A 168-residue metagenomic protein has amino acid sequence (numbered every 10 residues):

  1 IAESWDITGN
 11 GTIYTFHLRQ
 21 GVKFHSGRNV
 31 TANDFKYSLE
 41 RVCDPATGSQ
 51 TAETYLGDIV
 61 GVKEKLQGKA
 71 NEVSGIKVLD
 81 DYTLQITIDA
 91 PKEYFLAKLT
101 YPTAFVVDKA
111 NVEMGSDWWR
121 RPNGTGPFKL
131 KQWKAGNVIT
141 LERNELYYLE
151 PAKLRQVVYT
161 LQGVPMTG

Functional and structural regions predicted by a protein language model:
I1-A2, R155-V157, G163-G168: Short, intrinsically disordered, charge-balanced linker/junction segments flanking boundaries in proteins
E3-T51, Q85, G168: Aromatic- and charge-enriched surface segment that lines or borders ligand/interaction sites
W5-I7, G75-I76, F128-L130: A structural signal for short hydrophobic beta-strand segments in well-ordered beta-sheet cores
Y14-H17, T140, V158-L161: Structural recognition of the beta-strand scaffold that forms the well-ordered cores of secreted hydrolase catalytic
H17, D34-K36, C43, T47-K109: Surface-exposed binding/hinge segments that line and control ligand-binding clefts or catalytic entry sites
Q20, S26, E72-S74, W119 (+1 more regions): Short, conserved secondary-structure segments in the cores of folded domains
V22, Y147, Q162: Hydrophobic pocket-lining residues within nucleotide cofactor-binding pockets
Q67-A70, D81-Y82, T87-Q156, M166: Gly/Pro-rich hinge or "lid" segments in bacterial periplasmic/extracellular proteins
